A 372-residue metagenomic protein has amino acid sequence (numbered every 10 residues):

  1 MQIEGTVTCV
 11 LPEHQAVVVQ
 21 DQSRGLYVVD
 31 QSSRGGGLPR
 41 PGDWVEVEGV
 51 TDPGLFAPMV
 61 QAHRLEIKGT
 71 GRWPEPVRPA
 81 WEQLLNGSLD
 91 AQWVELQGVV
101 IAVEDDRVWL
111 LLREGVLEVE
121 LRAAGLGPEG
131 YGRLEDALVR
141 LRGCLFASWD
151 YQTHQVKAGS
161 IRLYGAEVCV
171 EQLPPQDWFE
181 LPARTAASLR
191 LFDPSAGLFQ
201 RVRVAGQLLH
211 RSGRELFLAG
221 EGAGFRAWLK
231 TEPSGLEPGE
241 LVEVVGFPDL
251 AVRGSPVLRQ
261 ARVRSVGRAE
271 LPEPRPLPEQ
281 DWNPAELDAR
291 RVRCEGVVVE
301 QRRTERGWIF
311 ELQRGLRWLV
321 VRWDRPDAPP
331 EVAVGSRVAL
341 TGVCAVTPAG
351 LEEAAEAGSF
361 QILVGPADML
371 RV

Functional and structural regions predicted by a protein language model:
M1-V372: OB-fold single-stranded nucleic acid-binding module
